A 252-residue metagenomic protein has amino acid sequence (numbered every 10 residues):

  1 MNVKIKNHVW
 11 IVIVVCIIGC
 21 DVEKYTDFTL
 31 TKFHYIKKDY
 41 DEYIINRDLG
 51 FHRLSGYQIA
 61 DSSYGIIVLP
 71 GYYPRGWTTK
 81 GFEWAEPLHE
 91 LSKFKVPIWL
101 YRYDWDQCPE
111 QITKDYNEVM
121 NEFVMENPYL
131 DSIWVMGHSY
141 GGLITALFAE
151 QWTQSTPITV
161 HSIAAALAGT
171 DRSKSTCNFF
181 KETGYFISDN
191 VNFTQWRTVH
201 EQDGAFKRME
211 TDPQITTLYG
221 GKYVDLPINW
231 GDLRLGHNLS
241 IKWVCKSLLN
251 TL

Functional and structural regions predicted by a protein language model:
N2-D21: Classical Sec-dependent N-terminal signal peptides that target proteins to the secretory pathway
C20-S132: Active-site catalytic motif of lipid deacylating hydrolases and related acyltransferases
I66, P74, E110-D203: Serine-dependent carboxylesterase/thioesterase catalytic core of lipase-like alpha/beta-hydrolase/SGNH enzymes
G71, Y103, A165, T198 (+1 more regions): Active-site donor-binding loop signature of nucleotide-sugar glycosyltransferases
K80-G81, R172-S175, A205-E210: Short aromatic-enriched loop/helix-cap "lid" or pocket-rim segments at secondary-structure transitions that line
E83-P87, W152-T153, T176-F180, D212-I215: Glycine-rich, phosphate-binding/catalytic loops in enzymes
H89-I98, S155-I158, D189, T216-V224: Structural alpha-beta junctions
K181-L252: C-terminal catalytic-base region of ester-bond hydrolases, centering on the histidine of the charge-relay
